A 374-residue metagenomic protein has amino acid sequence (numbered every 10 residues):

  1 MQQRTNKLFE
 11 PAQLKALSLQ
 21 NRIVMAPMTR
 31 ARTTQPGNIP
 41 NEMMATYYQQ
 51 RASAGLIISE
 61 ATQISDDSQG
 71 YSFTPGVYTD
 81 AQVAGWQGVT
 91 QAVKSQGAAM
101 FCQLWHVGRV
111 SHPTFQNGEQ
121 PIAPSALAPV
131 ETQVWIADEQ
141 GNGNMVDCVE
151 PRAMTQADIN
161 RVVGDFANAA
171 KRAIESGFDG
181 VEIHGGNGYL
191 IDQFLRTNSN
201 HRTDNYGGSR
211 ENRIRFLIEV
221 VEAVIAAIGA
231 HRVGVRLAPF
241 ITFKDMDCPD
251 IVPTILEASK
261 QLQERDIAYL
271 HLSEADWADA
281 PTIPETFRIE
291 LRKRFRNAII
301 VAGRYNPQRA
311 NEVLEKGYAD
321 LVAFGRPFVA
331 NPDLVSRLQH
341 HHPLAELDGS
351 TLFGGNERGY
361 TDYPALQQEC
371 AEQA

Functional and structural regions predicted by a protein language model:
M1-A374: Flavin-dependent oxidoreductase catalytic cores
